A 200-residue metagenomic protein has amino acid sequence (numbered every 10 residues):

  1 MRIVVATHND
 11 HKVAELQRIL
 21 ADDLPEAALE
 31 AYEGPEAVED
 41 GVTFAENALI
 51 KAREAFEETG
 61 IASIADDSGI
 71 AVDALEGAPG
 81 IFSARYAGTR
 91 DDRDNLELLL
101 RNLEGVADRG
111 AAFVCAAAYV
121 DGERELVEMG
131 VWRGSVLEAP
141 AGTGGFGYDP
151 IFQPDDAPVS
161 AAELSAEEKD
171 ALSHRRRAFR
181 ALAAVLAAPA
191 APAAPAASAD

Functional and structural regions predicted by a protein language model:
M1-V4, H11-A190, A199-D200: Anionic-ligand binding patches
